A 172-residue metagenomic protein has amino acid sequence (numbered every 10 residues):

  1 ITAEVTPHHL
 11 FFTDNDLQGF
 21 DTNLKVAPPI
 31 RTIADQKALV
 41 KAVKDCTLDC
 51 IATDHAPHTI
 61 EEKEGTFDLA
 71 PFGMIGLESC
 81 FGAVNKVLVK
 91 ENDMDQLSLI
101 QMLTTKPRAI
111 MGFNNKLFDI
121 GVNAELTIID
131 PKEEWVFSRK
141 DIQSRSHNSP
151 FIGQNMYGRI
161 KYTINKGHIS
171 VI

Functional and structural regions predicted by a protein language model:
I1-I51: Histidine/acidic residue-rich metal-binding segments in metalloenzymes
F12-L17, E61-G65, R139-D141: Short acidic, glycine/serine/threonine-rich loops at helix termini
N23, K44-D45, C50-I51, A56-T127 (+1 more regions): His/Asp/Glu-enriched, well-ordered alpha-helical/loop segment that forms or immediately abuts the divalent-metal
L24-D35, P71-I75, S149-N155: A short acidic, glycine-rich active-site loop that binds or catalyzes chemistry on phosphate/adenosine moieties
D35-L39, F113-N115, S149: A generic local structural motif
T66-L69, N123-I172: C-terminal cap of metal-dependent C-N hydrolases
